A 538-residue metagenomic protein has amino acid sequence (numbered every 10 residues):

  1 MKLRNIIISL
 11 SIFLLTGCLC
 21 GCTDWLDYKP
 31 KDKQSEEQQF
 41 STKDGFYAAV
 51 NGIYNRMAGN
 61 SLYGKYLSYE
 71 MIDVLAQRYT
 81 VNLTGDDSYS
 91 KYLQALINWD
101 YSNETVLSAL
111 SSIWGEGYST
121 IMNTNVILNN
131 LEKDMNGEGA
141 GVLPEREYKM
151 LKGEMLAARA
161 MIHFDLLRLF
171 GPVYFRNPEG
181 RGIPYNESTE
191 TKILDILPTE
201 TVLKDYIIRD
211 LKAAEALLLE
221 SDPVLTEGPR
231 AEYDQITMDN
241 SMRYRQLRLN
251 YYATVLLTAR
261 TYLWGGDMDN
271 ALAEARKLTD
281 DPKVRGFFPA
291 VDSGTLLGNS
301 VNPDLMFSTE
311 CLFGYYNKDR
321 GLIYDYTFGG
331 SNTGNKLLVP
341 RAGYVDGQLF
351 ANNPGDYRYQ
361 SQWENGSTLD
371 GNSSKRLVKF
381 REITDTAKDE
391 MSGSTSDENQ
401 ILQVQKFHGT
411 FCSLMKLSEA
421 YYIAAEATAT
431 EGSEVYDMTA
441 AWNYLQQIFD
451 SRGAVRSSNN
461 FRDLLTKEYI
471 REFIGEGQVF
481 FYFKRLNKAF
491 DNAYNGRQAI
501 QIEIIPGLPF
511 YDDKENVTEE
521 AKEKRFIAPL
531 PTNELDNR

Functional and structural regions predicted by a protein language model:
M1-K31: Bacterial Sec-dependent N-terminal signal peptides
G21-A76, A275, N317, W442 (+1 more regions): Membrane-proximal, proline-rich intrinsically disordered regions
E37, L67-A76, V81, P172-E179 (+2 more regions): Short, surface-exposed recognition loops and adjoining beta-strand edges that mediate ligand/DNA contacts, enriched
S90-F170, L197-V202, A216-L218, V404-C412 (+4 more regions): Conserved, well-structured interaction surfaces
S108, K277-E434, N487-R538: Elongated scaffold/linker segments in the mid-to-C-terminal portions of large proteins
N123, D210, L217, E274-K277 (+2 more regions): Alpha-helical solenoid repeat scaffolds, predominantly canonical TPR units
